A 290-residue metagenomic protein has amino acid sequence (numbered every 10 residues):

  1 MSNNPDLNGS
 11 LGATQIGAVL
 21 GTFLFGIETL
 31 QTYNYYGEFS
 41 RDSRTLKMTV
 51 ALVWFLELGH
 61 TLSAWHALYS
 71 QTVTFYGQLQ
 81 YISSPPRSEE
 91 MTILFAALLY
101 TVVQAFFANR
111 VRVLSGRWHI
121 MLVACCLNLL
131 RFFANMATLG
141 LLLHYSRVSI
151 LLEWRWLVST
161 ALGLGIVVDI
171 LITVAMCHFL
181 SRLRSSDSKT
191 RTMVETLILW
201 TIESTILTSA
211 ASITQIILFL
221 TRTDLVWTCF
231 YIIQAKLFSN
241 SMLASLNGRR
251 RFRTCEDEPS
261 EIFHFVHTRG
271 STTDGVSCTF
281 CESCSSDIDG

Functional and structural regions predicted by a protein language model:
M1-G290: Intrinsic-disorder signature of cytosolic C-terminal tails immediately following the last transmembrane helix
